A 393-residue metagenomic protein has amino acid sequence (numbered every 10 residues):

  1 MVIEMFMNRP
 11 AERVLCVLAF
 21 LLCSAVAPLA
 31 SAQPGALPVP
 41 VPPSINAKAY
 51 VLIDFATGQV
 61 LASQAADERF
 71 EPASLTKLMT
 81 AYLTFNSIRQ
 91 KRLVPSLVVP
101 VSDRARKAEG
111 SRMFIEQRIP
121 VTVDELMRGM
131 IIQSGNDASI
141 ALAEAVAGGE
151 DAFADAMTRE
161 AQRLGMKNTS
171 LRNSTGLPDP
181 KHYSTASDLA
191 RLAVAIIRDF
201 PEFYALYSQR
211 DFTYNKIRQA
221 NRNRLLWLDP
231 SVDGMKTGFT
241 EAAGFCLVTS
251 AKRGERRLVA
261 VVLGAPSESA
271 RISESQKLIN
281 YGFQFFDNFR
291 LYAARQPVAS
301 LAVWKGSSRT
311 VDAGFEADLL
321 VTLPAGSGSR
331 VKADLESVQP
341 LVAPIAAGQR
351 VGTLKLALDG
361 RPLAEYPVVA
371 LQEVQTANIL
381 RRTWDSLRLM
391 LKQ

Functional and structural regions predicted by a protein language model:
E4-L18: Bacterial N-terminal signal peptides that target proteins for export
P10-A11, P72, V123, T376 (+1 more regions): Structural motif marking the loop-to-transmembrane transition
L15-A27: Bacterial N-terminal signal peptides
A25-P34, V369: Bacterial Sec-dependent signal peptides at the C-terminal "C-region" and cleavage site
A30-A190, V194-R198, D211-N215: Active-site-adjacent loops and short helices of periplasmic peptidoglycan-processing enzymes
M166-S170, P178-Y183, S187-Q393: Domain-terminus/edge residues, biased toward the C-terminal soluble/receptor-binding domains of extracytoplasmic
